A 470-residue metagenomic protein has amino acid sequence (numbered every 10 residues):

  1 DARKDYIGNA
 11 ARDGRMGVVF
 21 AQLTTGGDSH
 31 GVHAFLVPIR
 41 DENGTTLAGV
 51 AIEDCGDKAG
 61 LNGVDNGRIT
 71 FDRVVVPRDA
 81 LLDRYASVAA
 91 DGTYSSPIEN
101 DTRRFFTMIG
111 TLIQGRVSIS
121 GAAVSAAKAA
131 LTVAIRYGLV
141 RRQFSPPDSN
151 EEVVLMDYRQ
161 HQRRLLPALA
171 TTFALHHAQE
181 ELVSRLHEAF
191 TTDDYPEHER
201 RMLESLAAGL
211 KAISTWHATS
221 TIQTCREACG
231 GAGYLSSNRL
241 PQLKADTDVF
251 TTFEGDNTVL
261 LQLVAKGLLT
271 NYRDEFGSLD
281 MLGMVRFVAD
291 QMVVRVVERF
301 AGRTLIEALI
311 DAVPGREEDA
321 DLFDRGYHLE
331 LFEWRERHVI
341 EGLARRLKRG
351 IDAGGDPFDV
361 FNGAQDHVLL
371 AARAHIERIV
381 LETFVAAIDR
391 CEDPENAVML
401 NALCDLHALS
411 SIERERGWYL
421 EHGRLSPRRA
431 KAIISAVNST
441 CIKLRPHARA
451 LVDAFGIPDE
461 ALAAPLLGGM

Functional and structural regions predicted by a protein language model:
D1-M470: Flavin-dependent oxidoreductase catalytic core characteristic of acyl-CoA dehydrogenase/oxidase-like enzymes
